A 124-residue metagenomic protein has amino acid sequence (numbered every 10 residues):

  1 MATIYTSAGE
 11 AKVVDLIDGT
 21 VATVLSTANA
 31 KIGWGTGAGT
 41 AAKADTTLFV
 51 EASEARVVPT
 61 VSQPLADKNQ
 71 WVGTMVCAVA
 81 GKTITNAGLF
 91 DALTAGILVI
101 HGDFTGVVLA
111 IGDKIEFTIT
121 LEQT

Functional and structural regions predicted by a protein language model:
M1-T85, A92-T124: Small cysteine-rich, disulfide-bonded extracellular modules of the LU/uPAR three-finger superfamily and closely related
